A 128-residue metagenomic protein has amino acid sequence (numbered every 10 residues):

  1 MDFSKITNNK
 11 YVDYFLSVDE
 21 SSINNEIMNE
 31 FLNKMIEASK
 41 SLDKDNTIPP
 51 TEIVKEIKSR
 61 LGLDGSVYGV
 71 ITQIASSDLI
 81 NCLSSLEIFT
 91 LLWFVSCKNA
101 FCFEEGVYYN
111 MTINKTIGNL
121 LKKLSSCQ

Functional and structural regions predicted by a protein language model:
M1-S22: Short, extreme N-terminal segment that most often corresponds to the first beta-strand
S4, I80-N99: Short amphipathic alpha-helical heptad-repeat segments
N8, S17-D19, I27-I36: Long alpha-helical scaffold regions
N9, N24-N25, S84-E87: Intrinsically disordered, low-complexity coil/linker segments enriched for acidic/polar and small residues
E20-I27, S41-I48, L79-N81, A100-M111: Charged, low-complexity interaction regions
K44, I48-G65, I113-L124: Repeat-associated, polar segments at repeat-unit boundaries in modular proteins
W93-Q128: Amphipathic alpha-helical binding modules
